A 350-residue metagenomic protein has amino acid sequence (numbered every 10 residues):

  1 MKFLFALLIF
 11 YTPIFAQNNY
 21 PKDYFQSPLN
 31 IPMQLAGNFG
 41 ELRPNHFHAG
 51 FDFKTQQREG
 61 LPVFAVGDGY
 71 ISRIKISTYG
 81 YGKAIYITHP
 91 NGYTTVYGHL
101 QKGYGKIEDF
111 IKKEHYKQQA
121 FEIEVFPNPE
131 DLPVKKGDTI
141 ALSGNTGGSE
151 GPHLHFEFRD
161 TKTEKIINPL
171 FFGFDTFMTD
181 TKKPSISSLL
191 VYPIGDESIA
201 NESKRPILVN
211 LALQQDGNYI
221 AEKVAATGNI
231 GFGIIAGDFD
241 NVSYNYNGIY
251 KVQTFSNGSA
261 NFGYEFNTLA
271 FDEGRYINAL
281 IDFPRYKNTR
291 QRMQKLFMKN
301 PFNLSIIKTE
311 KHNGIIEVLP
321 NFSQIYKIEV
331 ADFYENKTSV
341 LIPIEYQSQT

Functional and structural regions predicted by a protein language model:
M1-K22: Bacterial Sec-dependent N-terminal signal peptides
A16-T94, Q101-K106, F121-E122, P127-E130 (+5 more regions): Surface-exposed, glycine-biased beta-strand/turn segments
T94-P129, I199, L211-N218, F255-I316: Exoplasmic/lumenal beta-rich domain surfaces
L100-Q101, G151-R159: Histidine-centered catalytic micro-motifs
A141, D160, D238, V330-Y334: Surface-exposed loop/turn motifs at beta-strand-loop junctions within extracellular Ig-like and Fibronectin type III
D160, T179, Y346-T350: Extracellular interdomain linker/stem segments of modular secreted and single-pass surface proteins
Y250, Y334-T350: Short beta-strand elements
Q324, I328-V330: Hydrophobic/tyrosine-rich beta-strand signature of extracellular beta-sandwich/beta-rich modules, prominently
